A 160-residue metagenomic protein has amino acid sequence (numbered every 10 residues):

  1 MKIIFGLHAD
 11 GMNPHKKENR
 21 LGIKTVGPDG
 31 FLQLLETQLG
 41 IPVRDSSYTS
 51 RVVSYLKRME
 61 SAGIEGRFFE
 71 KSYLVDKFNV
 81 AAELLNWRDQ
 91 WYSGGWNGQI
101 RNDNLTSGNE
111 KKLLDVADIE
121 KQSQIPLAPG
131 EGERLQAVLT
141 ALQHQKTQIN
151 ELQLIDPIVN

Functional and structural regions predicted by a protein language model:
M1-I3: Extreme N-terminal starter segment of soluble prokaryotic enzymes
G6: Glycine-rich phosphate-binding P-loop
A9-I149, P157-V159: Basic/charged alpha-beta structural segments of nucleotide/phosphate-handling enzymes
